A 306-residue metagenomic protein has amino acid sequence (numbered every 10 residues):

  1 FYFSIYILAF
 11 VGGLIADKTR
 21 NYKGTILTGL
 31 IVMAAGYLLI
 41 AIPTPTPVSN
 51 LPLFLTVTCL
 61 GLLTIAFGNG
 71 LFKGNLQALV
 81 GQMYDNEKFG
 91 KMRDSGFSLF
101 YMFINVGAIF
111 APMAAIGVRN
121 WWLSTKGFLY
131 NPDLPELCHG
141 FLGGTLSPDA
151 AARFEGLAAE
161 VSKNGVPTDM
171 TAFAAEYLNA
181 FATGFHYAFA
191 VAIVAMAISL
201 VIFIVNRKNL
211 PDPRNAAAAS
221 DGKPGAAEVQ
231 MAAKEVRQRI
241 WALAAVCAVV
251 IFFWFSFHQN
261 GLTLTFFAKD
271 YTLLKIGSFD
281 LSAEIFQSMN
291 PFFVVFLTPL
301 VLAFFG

Functional and structural regions predicted by a protein language model:
F1-K18, I109-A111, S288-F305: Central cavity-lining transmembrane alpha-helices of secondary-active solute carriers, predominantly the Major
F3, I7, I31, L63 (+3 more regions): Transmembrane alpha-helical cores of Major Facilitator Superfamily
F10-V11, A35, I42, V106-W121: A gly/Pro-rich, aromatic-decorated transmembrane alpha-helix motif that marks the paired, flexible gating helices
K18-M33, K91, G306: Cytoplasmic membrane-interface "Motif A"-like loop-to-helix N-cap segments of 12-TM Major Facilitator Superfamily
T28-L53: C-terminal ends and interior cores of transmembrane alpha-helices in multi-pass membrane transporters/permeases
G36, S49-N75, C247: Hydrophobic core of transmembrane alpha-helices in multi-pass small-molecule transporters, especially MFS/SLC-type
L71-E87: Intracellular juxtamembrane helix-capping segments at the cytosolic ends of symmetry-related transmembrane helices
N86-D94, A115-F279, V301, F305-G306: Intracellular loop-helix junctions on the cytosolic face of multi-pass helical membrane proteins
